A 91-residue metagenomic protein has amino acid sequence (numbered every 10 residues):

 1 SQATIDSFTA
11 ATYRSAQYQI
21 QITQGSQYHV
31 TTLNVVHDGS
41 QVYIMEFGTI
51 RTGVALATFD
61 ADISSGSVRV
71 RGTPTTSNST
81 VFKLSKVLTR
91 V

Functional and structural regions predicted by a protein language model:
S1-S15, Q24-Q27, T75-S77: Surface-exposed ligand/attachment interfaces on beta-rich extracellular proteins
A3-D6, L33, V42-M45, F59-A61 (+2 more regions): Generic preference for hydrophobic/aromatic residues in regular secondary structure cores
R14, S40, G66-V68: Beta-strand-connecting loop/turn residues
Y28-H37: Short, surface-exposed beta-strand/strand-loop-strand elements in extracellular ectodomains
V36-V54: Terminal beta-strand-rich extracellular "head" domains that mediate receptor/glycan or other ligand binding
R51-V91: Low-complexity intrinsically disordered segments
